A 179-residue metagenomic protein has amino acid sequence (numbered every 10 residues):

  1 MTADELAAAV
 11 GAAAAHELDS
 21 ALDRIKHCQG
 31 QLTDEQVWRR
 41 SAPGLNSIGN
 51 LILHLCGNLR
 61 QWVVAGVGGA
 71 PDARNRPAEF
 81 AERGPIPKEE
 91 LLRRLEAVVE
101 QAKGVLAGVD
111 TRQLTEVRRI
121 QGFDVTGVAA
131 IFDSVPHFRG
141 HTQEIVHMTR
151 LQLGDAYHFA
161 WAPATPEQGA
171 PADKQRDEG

Functional and structural regions predicted by a protein language model:
M1, L32, N46, R83-I86 (+1 more regions): Short coil/turn linker and secondary-structure boundary residues
M1-H16, A81-G84, E90: Short, charged, low-complexity loops and linkers
T2, D72, P87-E89, T115-E116 (+2 more regions): Serine/threonine-rich low-complexity intrinsically disordered regions
G11, A15-D19, D23-Q29, D34-A78 (+1 more regions): Short, contiguous alpha-helical
E82-R119, T126-G140, E144: Acidic/histidine-rich alpha-helical segments that form the ligand environment of transition-metal centers
